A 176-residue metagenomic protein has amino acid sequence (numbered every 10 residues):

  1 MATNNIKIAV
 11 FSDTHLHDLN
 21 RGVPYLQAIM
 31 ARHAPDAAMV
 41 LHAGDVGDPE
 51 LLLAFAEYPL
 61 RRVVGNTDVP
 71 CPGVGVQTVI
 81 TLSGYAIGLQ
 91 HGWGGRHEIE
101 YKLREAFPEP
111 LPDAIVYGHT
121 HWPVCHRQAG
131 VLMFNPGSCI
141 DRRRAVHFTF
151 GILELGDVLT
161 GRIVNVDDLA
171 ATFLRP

Functional and structural regions predicted by a protein language model:
M1-A54, Y58, G73-G75, V146-T149 (+1 more regions): N-terminal active-site segment of His-dependent metallophosphoesterases
M1-A9, V79-G88, R127-L132, L153-R162: Beta-strand-turn-beta hairpins that frame and shape the catalytic cleft of phosphate-ester-processing enzymes
I6, P35-A38, A56-L60, V76 (+4 more regions): Short glycine/proline-enriched coil/turn segments at helix->beta-strand junctions
V10-S12, M39-D45, R61-N66, G88-H91 (+2 more regions): Active-site neighborhood of phospho(di)ester-bond hydrolases with catalytic His/Asp-centered motifs
L16, D48, D68-V69, G94 (+1 more regions): Short, glycine/acidic-enriched loop or turn micro-motifs at the edges of active sites
P59-Y101, E105, E109-L111: Helix-adjacent hinge/juxtasegments
R61, G95-I163: Conserved beta-sheet core of the metallophosphoesterase superfamily
G156-P176: Charged phosphate-binding loop/patch that engages nucleotide di/tri-phosphates or the phosphate backbone of nucleic
